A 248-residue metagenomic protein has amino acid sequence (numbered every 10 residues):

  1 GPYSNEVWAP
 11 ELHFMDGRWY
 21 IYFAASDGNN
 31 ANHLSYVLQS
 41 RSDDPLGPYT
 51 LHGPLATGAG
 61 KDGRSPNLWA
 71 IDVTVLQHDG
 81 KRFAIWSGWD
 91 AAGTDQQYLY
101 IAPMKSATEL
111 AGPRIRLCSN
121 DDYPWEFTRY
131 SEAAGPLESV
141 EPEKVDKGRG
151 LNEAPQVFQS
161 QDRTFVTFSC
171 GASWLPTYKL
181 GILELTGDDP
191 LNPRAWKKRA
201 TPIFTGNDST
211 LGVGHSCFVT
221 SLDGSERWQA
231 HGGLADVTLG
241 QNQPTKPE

Functional and structural regions predicted by a protein language model:
G1-E248: Carbohydrate-active catalytic/glycan-binding domains of CAZyme proteins, especially the secreted or lumenal ectodomains
